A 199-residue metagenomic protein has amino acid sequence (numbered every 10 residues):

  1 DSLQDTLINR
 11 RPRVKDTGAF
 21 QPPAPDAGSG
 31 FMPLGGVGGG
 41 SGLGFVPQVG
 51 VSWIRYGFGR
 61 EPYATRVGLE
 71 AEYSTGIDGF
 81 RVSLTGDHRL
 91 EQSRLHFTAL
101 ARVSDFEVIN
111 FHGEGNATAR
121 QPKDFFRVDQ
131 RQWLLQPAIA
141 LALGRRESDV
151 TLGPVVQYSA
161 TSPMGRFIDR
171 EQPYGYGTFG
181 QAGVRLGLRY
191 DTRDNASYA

Functional and structural regions predicted by a protein language model:
D1-E107, D149-T151, T161-G165, R170-Y198: Outer-membrane beta-barrel initiation region
G39, P122-Q157, G177, D194-A199: Outer-membrane beta-barrel transmembrane strands
F97-L135, L141: Outer-membrane beta-barrel channel domains
